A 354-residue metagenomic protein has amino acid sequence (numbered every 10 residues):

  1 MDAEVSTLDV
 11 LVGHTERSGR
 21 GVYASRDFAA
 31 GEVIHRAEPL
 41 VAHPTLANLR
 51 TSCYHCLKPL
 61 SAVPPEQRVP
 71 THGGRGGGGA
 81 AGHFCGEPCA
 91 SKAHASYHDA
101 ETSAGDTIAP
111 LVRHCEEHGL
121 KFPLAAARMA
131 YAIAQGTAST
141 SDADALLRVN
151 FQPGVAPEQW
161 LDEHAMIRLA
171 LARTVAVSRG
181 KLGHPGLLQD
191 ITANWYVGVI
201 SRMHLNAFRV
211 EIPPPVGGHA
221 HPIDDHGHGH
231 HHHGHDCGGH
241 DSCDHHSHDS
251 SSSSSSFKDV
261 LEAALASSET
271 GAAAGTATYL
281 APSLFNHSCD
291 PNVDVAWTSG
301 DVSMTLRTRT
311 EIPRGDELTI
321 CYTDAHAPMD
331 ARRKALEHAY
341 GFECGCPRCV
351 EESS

Functional and structural regions predicted by a protein language model:
L8-G19, V295-M304: Short, structured beta-strand/loop micro-motifs enriched in basic residues and often containing a Trp
H14-P44, A81-G82, E87-P88, A281 (+2 more regions): Conserved SET/PR-domain catalytic core that frames the SAM/AdoMet-binding pocket
V22, A47-R50, G79, H83 (+2 more regions): Processing junctions and N-termini across compartments
R36-A37, L46, P64-E66, H94 (+4 more regions): Intrinsically disordered, low-complexity regions enriched in proline, serine, glycine and charged residues
A37-S52, K334: Short Gly/aromatic-enriched secondary-structure transition segments
R50-V69, K334-S354: Short peripheral tails and domain-boundary helices/loops at the edges of structured domains
T51-G227, H240, H246-L284: SET-domain substrate-recognition elements in eukaryotic SAM-dependent protein methyltransferases
I200, A207-R209, S256-R332: C-terminal, well-structured subdomains that either form a transmembrane helix-short loop-helix hairpin in multi-pass
